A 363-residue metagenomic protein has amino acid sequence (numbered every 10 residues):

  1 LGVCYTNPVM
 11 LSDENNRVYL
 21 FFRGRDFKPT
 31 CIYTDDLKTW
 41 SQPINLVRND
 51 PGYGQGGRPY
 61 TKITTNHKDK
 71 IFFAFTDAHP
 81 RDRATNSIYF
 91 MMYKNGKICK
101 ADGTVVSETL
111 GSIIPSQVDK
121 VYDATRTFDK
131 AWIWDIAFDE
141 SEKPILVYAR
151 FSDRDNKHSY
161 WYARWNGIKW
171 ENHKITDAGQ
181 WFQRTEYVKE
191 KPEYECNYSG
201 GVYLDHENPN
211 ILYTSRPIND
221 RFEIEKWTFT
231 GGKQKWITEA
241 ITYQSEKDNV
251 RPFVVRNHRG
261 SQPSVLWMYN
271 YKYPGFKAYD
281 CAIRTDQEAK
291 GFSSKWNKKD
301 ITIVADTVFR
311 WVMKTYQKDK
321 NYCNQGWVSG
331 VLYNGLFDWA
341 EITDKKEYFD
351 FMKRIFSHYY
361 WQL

Functional and structural regions predicted by a protein language model:
L1-K295: Extracellular, repeat-based ectodomains that mediate carbohydrate processing or recognition
N45-N49, K70-F73, D350-L363: N-terminal entry module detector
K295-Q362: Low-complexity, Ser/Thr/Pro/Gly-enriched N-terminal "stalk/linker" regions
